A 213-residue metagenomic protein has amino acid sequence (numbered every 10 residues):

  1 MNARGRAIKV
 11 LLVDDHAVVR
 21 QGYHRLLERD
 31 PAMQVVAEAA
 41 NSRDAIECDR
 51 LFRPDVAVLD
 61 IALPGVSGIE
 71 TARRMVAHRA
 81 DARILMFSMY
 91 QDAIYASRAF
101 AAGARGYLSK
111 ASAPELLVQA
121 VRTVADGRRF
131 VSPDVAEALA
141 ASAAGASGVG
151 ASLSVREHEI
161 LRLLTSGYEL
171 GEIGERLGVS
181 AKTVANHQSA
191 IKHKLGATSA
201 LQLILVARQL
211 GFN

Functional and structural regions predicted by a protein language model:
V19, P64: The feature encodes the CheY-like receiver
E38-V56: Acidic, metal-coordinating helix/loop segments flanking the phosphotransfer/catalytic sites of two-component signaling
N41-D44, S67-E70, Q91: Acidic catalytic/metal-coordinating carboxylates
E47, I69-D81: Short amphipathic alpha-helix used as the core "switch/output" element in two-component signaling
D60, S88: Active-site residues of response regulator receiver
I94-E159, L201, F212: Short, flexible helix-to-coil linker/hinge segments that flank and couple to helix-turn-helix
A141, S147-K182: Helix-turn-helix DNA-binding segment
E169-Q202: Recognition helix of helix-turn-helix DNA-binding domains
